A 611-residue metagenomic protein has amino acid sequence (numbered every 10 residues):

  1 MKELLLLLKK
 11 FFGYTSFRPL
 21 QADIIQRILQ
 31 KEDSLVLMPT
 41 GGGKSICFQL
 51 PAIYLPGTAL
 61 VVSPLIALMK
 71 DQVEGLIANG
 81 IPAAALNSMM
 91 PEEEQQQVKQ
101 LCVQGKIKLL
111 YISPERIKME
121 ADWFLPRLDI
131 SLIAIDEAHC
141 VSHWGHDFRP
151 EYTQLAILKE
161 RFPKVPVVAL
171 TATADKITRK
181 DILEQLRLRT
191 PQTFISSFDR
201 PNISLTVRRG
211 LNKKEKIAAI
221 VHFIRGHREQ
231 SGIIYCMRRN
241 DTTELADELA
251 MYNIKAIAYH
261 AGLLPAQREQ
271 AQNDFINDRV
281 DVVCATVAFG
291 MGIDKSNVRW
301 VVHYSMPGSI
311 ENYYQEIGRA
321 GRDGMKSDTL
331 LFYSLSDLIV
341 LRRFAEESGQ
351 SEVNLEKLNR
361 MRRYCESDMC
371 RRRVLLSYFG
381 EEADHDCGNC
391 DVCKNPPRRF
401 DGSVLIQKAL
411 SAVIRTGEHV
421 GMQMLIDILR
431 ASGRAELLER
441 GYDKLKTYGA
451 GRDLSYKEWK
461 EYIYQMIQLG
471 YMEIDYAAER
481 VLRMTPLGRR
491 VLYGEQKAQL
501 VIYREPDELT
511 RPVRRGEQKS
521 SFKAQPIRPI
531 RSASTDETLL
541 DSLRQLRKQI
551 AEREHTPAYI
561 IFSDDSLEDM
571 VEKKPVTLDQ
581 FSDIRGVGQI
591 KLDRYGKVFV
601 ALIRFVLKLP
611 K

Functional and structural regions predicted by a protein language model:
M1-F11, T15-P19, D23-L35, P39-S45 (+4 more regions): Helicase motor core with emphasis on the C-terminal RecA-like subdomain
M1-L7, V353-L355, D384-K611: Accessory DNA-binding and partner-docking regions appended to nucleic-acid-acting proteins, especially the terminal
I28, I224, F275, C365 (+2 more regions): Short helix-to-turn junction characteristic of helix-turn-helix DNA-binding domains, especially the helix
P163, R228, D368, E418 (+1 more regions): Flexible coil/turn residues that form the inter-helical turn or adjacent wing/linker of helix-turn-helix
I339-N389, P397-F400: C-terminal or mid-to-C-terminal helical accessory/interaction module adjacent to the motor/catalytic core
